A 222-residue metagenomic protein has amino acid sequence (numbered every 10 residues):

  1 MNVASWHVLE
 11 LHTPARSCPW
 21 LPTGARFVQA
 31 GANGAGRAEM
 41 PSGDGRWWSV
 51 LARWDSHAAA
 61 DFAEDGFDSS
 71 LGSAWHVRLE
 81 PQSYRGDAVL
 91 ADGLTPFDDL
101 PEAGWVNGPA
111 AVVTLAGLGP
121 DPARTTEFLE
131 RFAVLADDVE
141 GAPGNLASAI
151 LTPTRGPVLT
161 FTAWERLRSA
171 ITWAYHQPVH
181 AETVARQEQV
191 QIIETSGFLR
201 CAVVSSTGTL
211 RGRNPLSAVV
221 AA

Functional and structural regions predicted by a protein language model:
M1-W48, D55-F62, D68-P153, P157 (+2 more regions): Short S/T/G/P-rich N-terminal loop/turn motif that feeds into the first structured element of a domain
G66-F67, Q187: Juxtamembrane helix-loop transition sites at the ends of transmembrane segments in multi-pass membrane proteins
L159-A163: A short beta-strand motif that forms the metal-chelation/ATP-contact edge of phosphoryl-transfer active sites
T172-T195: Extended hydrophobic/aromatic segments used for targeting, binding, or gating
